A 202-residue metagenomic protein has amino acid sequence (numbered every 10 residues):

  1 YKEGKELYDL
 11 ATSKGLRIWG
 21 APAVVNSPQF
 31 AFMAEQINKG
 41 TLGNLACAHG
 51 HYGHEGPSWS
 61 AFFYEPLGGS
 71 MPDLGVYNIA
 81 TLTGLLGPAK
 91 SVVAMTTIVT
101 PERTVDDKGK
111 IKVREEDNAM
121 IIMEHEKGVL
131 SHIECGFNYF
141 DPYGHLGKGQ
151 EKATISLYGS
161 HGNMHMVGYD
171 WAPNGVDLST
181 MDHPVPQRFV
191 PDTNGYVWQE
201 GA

Functional and structural regions predicted by a protein language model:
Y1-R17: Rossmann-fold NAD(P)-binding glycine/threonine-rich loop
E6-D9, E35, G84, M120: Alpha-helical scaffolding segments of alpha/beta enzyme cores, especially the outer helices of TIM-barrel or partial
K14-G20, V24-R114: Predominantly a Rossmann-like dinucleotide-binding segment in NAD(P)-dependent oxidoreductases
M33, V176-L178: Hydrophobic beta-strand positions in blades of beta-propellers and related beta-sheet-rich domains
N44, H132, H165-M166, P184-R188: A sequence-level detector of short linear motifs
A80-G175: Contiguous beta-strand/loop segments that form the cofactor/metal-binding neighborhood of enzyme cores
I155, D182-A202: C-terminal helical cap and adjacent loop that interface with cofactors, partners, or active-site loops
